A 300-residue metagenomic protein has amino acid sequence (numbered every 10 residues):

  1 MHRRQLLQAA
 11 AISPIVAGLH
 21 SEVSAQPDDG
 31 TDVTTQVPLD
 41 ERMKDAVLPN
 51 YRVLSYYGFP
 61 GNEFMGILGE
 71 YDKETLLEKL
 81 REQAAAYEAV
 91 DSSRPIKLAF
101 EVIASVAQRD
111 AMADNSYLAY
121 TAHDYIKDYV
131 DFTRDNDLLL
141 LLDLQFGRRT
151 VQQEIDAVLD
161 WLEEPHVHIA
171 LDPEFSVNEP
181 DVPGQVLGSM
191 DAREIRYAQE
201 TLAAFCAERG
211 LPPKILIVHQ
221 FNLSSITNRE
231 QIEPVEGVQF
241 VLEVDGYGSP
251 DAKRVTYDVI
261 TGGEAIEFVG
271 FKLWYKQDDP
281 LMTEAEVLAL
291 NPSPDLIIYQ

Functional and structural regions predicted by a protein language model:
M1, A17-D32: C-terminal segment of N-terminal export signals and the immediately downstream linker at the start of the mature
M1-P14: N-terminal secretory signal peptides and thylakoid transit peptides that target proteins across membranes
P27-Y71: N-terminal module-boundary/linker segments of secreted carbohydrate-active enzymes
L39-D45, L77-R94, Q152-E164: Short amphipathic alpha-helices and their capping/turn segments at secondary-structure boundaries
L54-Y56, L98-V102, L140-L142, V167-I169 (+3 more regions): Hydrophobic faces of well-ordered beta-strands that scaffold small-molecule active sites in alpha/beta enzyme cores
P60-N62, A104-V106, F146-R148, P173-V177 (+3 more regions): Active-site-proximal loop/turn and secondary-structure-junction residues that shape catalytic pockets, frequently
P95-E174: Substrate-binding cleft of extracellular glycoside hydrolase catalytic domains
Q185-I298: Surface-exposed substrate-engagement region within the catalytic domains of secreted or surface-exposed extracellular
